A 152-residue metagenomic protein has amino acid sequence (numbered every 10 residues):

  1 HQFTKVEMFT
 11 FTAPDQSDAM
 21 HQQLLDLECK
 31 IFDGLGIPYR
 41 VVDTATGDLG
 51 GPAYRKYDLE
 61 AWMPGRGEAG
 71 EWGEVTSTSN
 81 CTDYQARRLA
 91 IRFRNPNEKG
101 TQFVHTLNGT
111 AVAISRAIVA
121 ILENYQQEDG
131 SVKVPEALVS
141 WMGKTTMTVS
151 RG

Functional and structural regions predicted by a protein language model:
H1-G152: TRNA-recognition modules of translation machinery and tRNA-sensing kinases, especially anticodon-binding
